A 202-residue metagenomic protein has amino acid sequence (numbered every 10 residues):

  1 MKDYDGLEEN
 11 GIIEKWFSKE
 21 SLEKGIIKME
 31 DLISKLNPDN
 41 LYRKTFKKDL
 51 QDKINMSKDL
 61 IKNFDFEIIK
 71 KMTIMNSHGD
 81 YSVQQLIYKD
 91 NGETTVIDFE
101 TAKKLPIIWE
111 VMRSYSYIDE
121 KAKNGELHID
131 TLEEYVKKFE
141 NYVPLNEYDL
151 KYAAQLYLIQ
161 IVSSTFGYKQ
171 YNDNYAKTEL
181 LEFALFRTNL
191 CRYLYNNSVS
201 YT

Functional and structural regions predicted by a protein language model:
M1-K2, H78: Histidine-centered active-site/metal-ligand motif
G6-N76, E134: ATP-dependent phospho-/nucleotidyl transfer catalytic cores
I61-W109: Active-site acidic catalytic loop and adjacent metal/ATP-binding pocket of ATP-dependent phosphoryl transfer enzymes
I108-P144, L158-Y175: Active-site activation/catalytic loop segments of kinase-like enzymes and analogous catalytic loops in related
L145-D149: Helix N-cap / loop-to-helix initiation motif
Q155: Active-site-adjacent helix/loop segment of glycosyltransferases that harbors family-specific signature motifs
S163-Y201: ATP/Mg2+ or Mg2+-diphosphate-binding catalytic cores that bind nucleotide phosphates or diphosphates via glycine-rich
